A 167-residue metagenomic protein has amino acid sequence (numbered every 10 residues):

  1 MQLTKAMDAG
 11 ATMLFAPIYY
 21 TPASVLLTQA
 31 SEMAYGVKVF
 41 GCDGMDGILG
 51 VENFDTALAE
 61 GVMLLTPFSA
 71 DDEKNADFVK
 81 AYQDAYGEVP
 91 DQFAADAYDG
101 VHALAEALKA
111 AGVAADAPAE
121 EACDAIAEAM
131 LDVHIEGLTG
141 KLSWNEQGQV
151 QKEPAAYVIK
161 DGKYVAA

Functional and structural regions predicted by a protein language model:
M1-A167: Extracytosolic ligand-binding ectodomains
